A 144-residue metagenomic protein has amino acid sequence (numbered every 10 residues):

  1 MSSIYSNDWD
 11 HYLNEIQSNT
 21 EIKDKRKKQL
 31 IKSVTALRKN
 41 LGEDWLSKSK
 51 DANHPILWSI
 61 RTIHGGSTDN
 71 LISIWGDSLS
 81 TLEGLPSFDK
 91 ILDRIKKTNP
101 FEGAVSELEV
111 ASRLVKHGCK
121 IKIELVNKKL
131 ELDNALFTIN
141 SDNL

Functional and structural regions predicted by a protein language model:
S2-T20: N-terminal regions that are enriched for targeting/export leaders and immediately downstream pro/stem segments
R26-A104, L108: Interdomain/boundary linker segments immediately adjacent to catalytic/signaling cores
H54-I56, S87-I91, H117-C119, L132 (+1 more regions): Generic structural motif recognizing short loop/turn segments at the entrances and edges of beta-strands
E102-I123, N127: Extended, Lys/Arg-enriched charged tracts that mediate electrostatic binding to polyanionic substrates
E124, K129-L144: Short acidic loop-to-beta-strand element that houses the catalytic metal-binding Asp/Glu of nuclease active sites
